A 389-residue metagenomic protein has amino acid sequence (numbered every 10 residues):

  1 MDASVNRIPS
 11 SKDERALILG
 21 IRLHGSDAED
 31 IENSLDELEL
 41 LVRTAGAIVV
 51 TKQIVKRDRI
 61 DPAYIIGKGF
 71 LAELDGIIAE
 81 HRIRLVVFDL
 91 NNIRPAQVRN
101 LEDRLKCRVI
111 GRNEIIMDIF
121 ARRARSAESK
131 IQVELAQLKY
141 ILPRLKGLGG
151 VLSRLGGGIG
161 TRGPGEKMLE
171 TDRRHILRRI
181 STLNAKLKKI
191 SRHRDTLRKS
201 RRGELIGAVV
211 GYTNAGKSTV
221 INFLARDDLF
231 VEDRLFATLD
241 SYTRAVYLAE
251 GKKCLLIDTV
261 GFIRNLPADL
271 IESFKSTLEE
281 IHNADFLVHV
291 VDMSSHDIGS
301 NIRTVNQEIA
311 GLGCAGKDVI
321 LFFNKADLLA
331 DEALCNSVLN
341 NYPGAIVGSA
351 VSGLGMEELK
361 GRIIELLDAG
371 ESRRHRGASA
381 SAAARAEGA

Functional and structural regions predicted by a protein language model:
M1-R112, I116-M117: N-terminal accessory targeting/assembly segments
D2-I8, E32-D36, R59-G76, D240-S241 (+2 more regions): Switch II of P-loop NTPase G domains
S10-D13, R154-A268, L278, H282: Conserved G1/Walker A P-loop phosphate-binding module
I21-H24, I54-R59, A63, D89 (+5 more regions): G-domain G4 guanine-recognition motif of GTPases
L35, E39-R43, D75-I78, I93-K106 (+2 more regions): Conserved C-terminal guanine-recognition region of P-loop GTPase G domains, centered on the G4
L38, V86, L138, I176 (+7 more regions): Residue-level signature of catalytic and energy-coupling elements of molecular machines, predominantly ATP/GTP-dependent
K106-G157, K317-I320, D327-A378: Canonical P-loop GTPase G-domain recognition
Q132-L135, K139-L142, K146-G149, E170 (+4 more regions): Alpha-helical coiled-coil heptad-repeat register
